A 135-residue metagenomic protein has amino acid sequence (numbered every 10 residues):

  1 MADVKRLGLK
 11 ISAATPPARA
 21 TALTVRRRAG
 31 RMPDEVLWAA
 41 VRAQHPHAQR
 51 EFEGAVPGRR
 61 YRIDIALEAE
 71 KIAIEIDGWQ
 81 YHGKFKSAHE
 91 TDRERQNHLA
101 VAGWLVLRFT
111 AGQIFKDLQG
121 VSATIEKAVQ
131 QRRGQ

Functional and structural regions predicted by a protein language model:
M1-Q49, R133-Q135: Solvent-exposed, charged helical/coil patches that constitute nucleic-acid or partner-interaction surfaces
V25, E53, G83, S87: Conserved short-loop catalytic and cofactor-binding motifs
D34, G58-R59, D92: Amphipathic coiled-coil/heptad-repeat helices and related helical stalk/stem segments that mediate oligomerization
R42-A73: Active-site metal-binding core of divalent-cation-utilizing nuclease and nuclease-like domains
R62-A128: Basic, amphipathic alpha-helical patches used to engage nucleic acids or provide basic targeting signals, exemplified
